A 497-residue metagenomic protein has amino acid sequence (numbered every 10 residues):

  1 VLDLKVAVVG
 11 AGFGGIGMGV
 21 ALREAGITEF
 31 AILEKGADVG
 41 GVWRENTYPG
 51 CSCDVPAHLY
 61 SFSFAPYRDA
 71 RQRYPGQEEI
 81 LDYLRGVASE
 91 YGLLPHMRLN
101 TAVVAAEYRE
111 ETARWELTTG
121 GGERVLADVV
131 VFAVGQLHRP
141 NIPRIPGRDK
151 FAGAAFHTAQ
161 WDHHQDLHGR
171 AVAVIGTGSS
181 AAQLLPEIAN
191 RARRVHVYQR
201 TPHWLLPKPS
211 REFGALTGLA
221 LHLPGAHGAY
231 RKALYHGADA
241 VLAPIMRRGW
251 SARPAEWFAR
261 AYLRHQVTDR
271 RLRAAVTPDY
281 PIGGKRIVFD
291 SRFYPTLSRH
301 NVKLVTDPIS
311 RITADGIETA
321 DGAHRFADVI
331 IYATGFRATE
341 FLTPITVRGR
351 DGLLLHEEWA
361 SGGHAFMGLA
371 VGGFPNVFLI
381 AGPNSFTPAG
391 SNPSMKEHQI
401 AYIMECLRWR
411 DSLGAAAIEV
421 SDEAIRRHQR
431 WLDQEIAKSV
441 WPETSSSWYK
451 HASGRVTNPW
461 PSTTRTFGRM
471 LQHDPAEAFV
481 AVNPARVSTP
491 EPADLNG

Functional and structural regions predicted by a protein language model:
L2-D3, A7-F13, G17-D38, F132-A261 (+5 more regions): Rossmann-like dinucleotide-binding core of oxidoreductases
L4-L94, Q199-R200, H265-R271: Beta1-alpha1 glycine-rich phosphate/pyrophosphate-binding loop at the start of Rossmann-like nucleotide-binding domains
R44-V55, P146-G147, R292-Y294, G349-N376 (+1 more regions): FAD-binding beta-loop-beta segment adjacent to the flavin cofactor pocket
Y67-G86, I175, R247-P254, Y280-R292: Short beta-strand to alpha-helix junction loop
R73-L137, R311: Feature captures the FAD/FMN-dependent oxidoreductase FAD-binding
G120-V129, H168, A320-V329: Core beta-strand elements of the Rossmann-like FAD/NAD(P) dinucleotide-binding domain in flavoenzyme oxidoreductases
W250-S251, A255-D315, A320, H324-T346 (+1 more regions): C-terminal catalytic lobe of FAD-dependent flavoproteins
V329, A333-R410: Glycine/threonine-rich phosphate-binding loop and adjacent beta-strand/alpha-helix elements that clamp
